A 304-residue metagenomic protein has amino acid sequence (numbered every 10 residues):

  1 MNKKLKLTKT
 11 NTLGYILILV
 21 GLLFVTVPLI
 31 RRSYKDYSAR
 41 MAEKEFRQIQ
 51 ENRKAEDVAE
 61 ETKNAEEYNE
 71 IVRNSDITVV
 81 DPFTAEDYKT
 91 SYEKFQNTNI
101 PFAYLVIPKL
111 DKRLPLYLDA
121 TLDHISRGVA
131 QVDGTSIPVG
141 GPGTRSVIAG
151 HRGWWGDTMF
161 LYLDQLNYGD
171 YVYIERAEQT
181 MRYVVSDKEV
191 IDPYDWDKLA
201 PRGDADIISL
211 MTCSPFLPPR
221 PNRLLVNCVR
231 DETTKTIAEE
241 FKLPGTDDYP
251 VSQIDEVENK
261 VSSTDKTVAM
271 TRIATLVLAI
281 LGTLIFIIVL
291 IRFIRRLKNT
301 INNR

Functional and structural regions predicted by a protein language model:
M1-L7, N299-R304: N-terminal Lys/Arg-rich, disordered targeting/topogenic segments
K6-M270: Solvent-exposed, non-transmembrane regions of membrane-associated and secreted proteins
D255-R304: C-terminal single-pass membrane-anchor helix
